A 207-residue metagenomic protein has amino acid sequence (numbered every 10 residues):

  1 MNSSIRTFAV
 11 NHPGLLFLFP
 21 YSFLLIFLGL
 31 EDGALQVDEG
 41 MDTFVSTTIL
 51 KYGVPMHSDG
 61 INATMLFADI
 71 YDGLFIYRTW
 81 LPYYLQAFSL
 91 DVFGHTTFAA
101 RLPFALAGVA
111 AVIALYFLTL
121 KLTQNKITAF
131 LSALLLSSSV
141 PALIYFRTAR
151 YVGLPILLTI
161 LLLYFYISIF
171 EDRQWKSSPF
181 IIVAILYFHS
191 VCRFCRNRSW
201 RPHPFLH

Functional and structural regions predicted by a protein language model:
N11-E39, K51-V54: Transmembrane signal-anchor helices characteristic of membrane glycosylation enzymes that use polyprenol
F17-F19, L115-S138, L157: Transmembrane-helix signature of polytopic, membrane-embedded enzymes that assemble or transfer cell-envelope glycans
L24, M41-L74, L81-Y84, F88: Extracytosolic helix-loop segments that constitute the early lumenal/periplasmic catalytic or substrate-binding loops
Q36, R147-V152: Short acidic/glycine- and proline-prone juxtamembrane loop motifs at membrane-interface regions of multi-pass membrane
I70, S132, Y145, K176-R193 (+1 more regions): Membrane-interface alpha helices of multi-pass inner-membrane proteins
G73-L106, V140: Juxtamembrane segments of multi-pass membrane glycosylation machinery that transfer sugars from lipid-linked donors
L102-T123, L161: Transmembrane-helix motifs of polytopic, lipid-linked glycan transferases
K121-K126, I160-F180: Membrane-interface transmembrane helices that cradle and orient dolichyl/undecaprenyl
